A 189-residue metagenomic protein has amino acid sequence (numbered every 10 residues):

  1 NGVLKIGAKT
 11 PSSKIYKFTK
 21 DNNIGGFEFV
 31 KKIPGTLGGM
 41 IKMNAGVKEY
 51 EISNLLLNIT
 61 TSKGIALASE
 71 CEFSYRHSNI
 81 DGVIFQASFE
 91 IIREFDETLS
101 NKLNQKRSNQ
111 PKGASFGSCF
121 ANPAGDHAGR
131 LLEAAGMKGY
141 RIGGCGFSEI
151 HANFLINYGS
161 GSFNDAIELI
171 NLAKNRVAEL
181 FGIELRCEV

Functional and structural regions predicted by a protein language model:
N1, I41-E70, D81-Q86: Structural signature of FAD isoalloxazine-binding scaffolds in flavoprotein oxidoreductases
N1-M43: Anion-binding (especially nucleotide phosphate/pyrophosphate-binding) glycine-rich loop and adjoining beta-alpha core
Y16-K17, F27-K31, I41-E51, E72-N79 (+1 more regions): A generic local secondary-structure boundary/capping motif
T19, M40, E51-I52, A152-N153 (+1 more regions): Alpha-helix boundary/interfacial micro-motifs
N22, T36, K48-I52, E149: Alpha-helix termini
G39-G46, D126, L155-I156: Short amphipathic alpha-helical patches
K63-V189: Phosphate/pyrophosphate- and phosphate-bearing ligand-binding catalytic cores of soluble enzymes
